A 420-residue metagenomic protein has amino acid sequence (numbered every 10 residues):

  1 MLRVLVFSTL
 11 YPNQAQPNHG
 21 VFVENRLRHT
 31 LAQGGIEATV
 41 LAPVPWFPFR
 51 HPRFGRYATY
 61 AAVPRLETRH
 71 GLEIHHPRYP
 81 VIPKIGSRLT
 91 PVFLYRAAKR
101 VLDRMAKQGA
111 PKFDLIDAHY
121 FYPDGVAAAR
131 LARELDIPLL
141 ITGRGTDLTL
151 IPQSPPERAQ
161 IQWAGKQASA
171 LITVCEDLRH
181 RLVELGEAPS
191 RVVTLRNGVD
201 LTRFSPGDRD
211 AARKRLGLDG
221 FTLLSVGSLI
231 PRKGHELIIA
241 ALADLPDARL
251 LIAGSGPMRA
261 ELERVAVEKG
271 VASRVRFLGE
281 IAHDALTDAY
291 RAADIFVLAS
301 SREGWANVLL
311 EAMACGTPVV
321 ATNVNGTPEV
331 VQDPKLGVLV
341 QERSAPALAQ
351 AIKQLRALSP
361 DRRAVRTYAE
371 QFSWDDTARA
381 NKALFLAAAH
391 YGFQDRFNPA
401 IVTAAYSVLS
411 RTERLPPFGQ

Functional and structural regions predicted by a protein language model:
M1-H70, F393, F397, V402-Q420: N-terminal subdomain of nucleotide-sugar transferases
V21, V126-A129, F221-D244, A248 (+2 more regions): A conserved mid-protein helix/loop that constitutes part of the nucleotide-sugar donor-binding site
I151-P152, V183, P189, V199-K214: Acidic anion/phosphate-binding donor-loop and adjacent secondary structure in glycosyltransferase catalytic cores
D177, G198: Carbohydrate-associated surface elements
E280-I281, D288-A293: Short alpha-helical donor nucleotide-sugar binding micro-motif in glycosyltransferases
S301: Aromatic "clamp/platform" in nucleotide-sugar-dependent glycosyltransferases that forms part of the donor/acceptor
P318-A321: Short hydrophobic beta-strand element within catalytic cores of glycosyltransferases and related nucleotide-activated
D333-P334, V338-S344, K353-S359: Conserved acidic donor-binding segment of nucleotide-sugar-dependent glycosyltransferases
